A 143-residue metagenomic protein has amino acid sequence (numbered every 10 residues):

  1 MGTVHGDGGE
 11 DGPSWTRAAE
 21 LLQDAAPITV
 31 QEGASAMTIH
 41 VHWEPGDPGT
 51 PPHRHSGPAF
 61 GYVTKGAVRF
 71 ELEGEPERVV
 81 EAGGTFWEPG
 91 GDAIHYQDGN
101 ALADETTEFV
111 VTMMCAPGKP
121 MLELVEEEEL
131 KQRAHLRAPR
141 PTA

Functional and structural regions predicted by a protein language model:
M1-M37, V79, E123-A143: A short, N-terminal "cap"/entry segment at the start of jelly-roll beta-barrel domains of the cupin/DSBH fold
Q23, D47-T50, I94-G99: A short, acidic/glycine-rich surface segment
V30-G33, D47-G57: Short beta-strand/loop turn elements enriched in aromatics
Q31-S35, H42-E44, A67, L72-D92: Short acidic-glycine-tyrosine-enriched beta hairpin
H42-E44, H55-F70, F109: Short, conserved beta-strand element in jelly-roll/cupin
T50-R54, L72, V79, D98-N100: Short histidine-centered beta-strand/loop micro-motifs that create catalytic or ligand/metal-coordination sites
P76-E77, G90-P120: Ligand-binding loop in jelly-roll beta-barrel domains
